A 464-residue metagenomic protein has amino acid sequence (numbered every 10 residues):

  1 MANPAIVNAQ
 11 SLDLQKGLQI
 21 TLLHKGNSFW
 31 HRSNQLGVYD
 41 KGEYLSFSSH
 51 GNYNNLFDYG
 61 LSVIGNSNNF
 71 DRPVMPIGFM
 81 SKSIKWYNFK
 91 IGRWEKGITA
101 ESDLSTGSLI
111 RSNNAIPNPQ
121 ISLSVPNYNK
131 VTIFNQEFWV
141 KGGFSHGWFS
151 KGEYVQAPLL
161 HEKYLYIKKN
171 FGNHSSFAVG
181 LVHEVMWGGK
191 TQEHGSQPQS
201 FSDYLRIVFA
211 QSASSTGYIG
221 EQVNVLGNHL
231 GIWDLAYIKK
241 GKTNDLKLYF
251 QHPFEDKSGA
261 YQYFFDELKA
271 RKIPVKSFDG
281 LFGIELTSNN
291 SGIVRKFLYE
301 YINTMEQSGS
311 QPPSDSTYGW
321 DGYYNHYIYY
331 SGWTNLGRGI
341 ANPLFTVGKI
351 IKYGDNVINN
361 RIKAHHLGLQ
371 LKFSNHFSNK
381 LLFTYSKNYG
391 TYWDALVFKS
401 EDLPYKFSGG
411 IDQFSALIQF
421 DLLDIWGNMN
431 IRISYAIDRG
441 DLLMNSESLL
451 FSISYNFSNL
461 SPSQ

Functional and structural regions predicted by a protein language model:
N8-L14, S49-Y59, S83-K90, Y128-V140 (+6 more regions): Short loop/turn motifs that connect adjacent beta-strands in outer-membrane beta-barrel proteins
N8-L45, G51-V63, V140-H146: Transmembrane beta-strand segments of Gram-negative outer membrane beta-barrel proteins
I20-S28, V63-N69, W86, R93-G97 (+9 more regions): Transmembrane beta-strands of outer-membrane beta-barrel pores
G37-F47, D71-P76, N114-S124, A157-K163 (+6 more regions): Residues that define the transmembrane beta-barrel architecture of outer-membrane proteins
E43-G51, G78-K82, I121-N127, L165-K169 (+7 more regions): Residues on the lipid-exposed face of transmembrane beta-strands in outer-membrane beta-barrel proteins
L61-K151, Q156, L160, K169-G188: Outer membrane beta-barrel
Q120, N445-Q464: Outer-membrane beta-barrel "beta-signal"
P126-P313, L367, Y385-D394, D402-I411: Signature for the C-terminal beta-barrel architecture of outer-membrane proteins
